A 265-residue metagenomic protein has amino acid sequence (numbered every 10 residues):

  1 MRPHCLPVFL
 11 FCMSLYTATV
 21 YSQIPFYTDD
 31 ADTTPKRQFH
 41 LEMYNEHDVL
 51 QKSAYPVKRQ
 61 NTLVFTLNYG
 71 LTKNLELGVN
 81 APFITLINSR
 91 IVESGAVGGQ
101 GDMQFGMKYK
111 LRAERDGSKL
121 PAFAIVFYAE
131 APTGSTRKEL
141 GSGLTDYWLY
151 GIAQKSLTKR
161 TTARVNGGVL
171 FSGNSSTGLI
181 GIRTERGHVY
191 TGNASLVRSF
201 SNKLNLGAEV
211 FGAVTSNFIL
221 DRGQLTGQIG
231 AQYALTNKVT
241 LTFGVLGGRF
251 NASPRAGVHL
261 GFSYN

Functional and structural regions predicted by a protein language model:
M1-F9: Bacterial N-terminal signal peptides that target proteins for export
L10-S14: Gram-negative bacterial Sec-dependent N-terminal signal peptides
Y21-N265: Transmembrane beta-barrel domains of Gram-negative outer membranes and organellar outer membranes
